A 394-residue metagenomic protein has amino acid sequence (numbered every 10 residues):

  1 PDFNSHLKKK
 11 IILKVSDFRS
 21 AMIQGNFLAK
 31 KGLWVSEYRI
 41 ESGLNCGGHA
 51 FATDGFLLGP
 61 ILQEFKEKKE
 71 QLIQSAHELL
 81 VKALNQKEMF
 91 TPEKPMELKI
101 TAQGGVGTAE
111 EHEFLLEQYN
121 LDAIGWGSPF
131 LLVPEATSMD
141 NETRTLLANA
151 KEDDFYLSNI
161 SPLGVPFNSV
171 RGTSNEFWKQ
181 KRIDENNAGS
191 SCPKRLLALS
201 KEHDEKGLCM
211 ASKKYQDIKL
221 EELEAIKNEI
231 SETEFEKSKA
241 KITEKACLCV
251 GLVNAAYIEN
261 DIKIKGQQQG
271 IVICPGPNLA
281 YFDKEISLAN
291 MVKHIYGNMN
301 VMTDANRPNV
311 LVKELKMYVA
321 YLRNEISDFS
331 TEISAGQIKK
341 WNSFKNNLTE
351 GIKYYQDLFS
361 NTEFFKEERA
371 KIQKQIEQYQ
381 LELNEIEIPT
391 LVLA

Functional and structural regions predicted by a protein language model:
P1, T108-A109, V133, D140 (+4 more regions): Alpha-helix initiation/capping motif
P1-F18: N-terminal extension/subdomain marker
L13-K179, I183-E185: Glycine-rich phosphate/ribose-binding loops and adjacent secondary-structure elements that form binding surfaces
C46, C192, C209, C247-C249 (+1 more regions): Generic recognition of cysteine residues
L62, K66, V133, M139-T143 (+6 more regions): Short, structured coil/loop segments at alpha-helix boundaries
N120-S169, E221-V272: C-terminal extensions
A148-N228, E234: Charged, amphipathic alpha-helical linkers/stalks
C249-A394: C-terminal accessory/interaction regions of large nucleic acid-associated machines
